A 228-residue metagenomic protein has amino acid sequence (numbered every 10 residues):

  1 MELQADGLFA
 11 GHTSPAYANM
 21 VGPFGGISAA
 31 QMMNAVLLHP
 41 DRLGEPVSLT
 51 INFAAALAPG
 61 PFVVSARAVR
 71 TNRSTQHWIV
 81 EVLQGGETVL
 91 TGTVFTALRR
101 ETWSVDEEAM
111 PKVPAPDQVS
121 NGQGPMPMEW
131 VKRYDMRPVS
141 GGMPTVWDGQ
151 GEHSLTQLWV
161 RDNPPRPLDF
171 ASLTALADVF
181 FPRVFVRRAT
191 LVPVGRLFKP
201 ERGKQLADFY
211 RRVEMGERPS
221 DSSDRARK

Functional and structural regions predicted by a protein language model:
M1-K228: Terminal targeting signals and extreme-terminal segments of soluble enzymes
